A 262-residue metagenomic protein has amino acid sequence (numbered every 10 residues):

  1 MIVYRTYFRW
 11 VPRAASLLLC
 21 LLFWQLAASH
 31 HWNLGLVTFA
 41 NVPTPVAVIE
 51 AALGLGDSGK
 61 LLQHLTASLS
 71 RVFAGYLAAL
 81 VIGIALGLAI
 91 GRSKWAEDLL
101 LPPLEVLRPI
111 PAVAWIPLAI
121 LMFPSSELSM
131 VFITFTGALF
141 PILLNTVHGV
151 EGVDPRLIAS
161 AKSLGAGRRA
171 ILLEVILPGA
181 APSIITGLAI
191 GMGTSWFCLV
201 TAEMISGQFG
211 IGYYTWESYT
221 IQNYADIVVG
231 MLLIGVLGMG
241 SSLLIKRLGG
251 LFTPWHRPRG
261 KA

Functional and structural regions predicted by a protein language model:
M1-L18, L243-A262: Transmembrane alpha-helical segments of polytopic membrane transport and secretion proteins
I2-Y4, H30-L77: Periplasmic/extracellular loop-to-transmembrane helix junction in inner-membrane transport proteins
S29, N33, L88, D98-P102 (+6 more regions): Membrane-spanning helices that line or support transport/gating and their immediate boundary helices in channels
A74-L104: Transmembrane-helix boundary motif in ABC transporter permease subunits
P102, N145, G149-L188, I211 (+1 more regions): Short cytoplasmic-facing helical segments at TM-TM junctions of multi-pass membrane proteins
E105-P141, H148-G149: Generic hydrophobic transmembrane alpha-helix motif, especially the helices
F132, T136, R168-A202, V229 (+3 more regions): Transmembrane alpha-helices
G212-G249: Hydrophobic alpha-helical transmembrane segments of polytopic membrane proteins
